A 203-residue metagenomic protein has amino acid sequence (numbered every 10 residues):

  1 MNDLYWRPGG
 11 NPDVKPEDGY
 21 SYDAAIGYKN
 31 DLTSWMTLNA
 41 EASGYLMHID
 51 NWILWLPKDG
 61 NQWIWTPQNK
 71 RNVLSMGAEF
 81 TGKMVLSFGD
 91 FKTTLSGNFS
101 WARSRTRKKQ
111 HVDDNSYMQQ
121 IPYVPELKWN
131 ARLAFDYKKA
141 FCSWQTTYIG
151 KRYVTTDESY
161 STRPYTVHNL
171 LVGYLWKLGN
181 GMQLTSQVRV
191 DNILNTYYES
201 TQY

Functional and structural regions predicted by a protein language model:
M1-M47: Structural signature of Gram-negative outer-membrane beta-barrels, strongest in the C-terminal barrel of TonB-dependent
M1-Y5, W52-L56, R105-D113, T156 (+1 more regions): Outer-membrane beta-barrel and related beta-rich outer-membrane complex signature in Gram-negative bacteria
W6-V14, W63-K70, D113-Q120, T155-Y160 (+2 more regions): Extracellular loop and loop/strand-boundary signature of outer-membrane beta-barrel proteins
G10-P12, Y20-A24, A40, M76-F80 (+2 more regions): Hydrophobic, lipid-facing positions within transmembrane beta-strands of outer-membrane proteins
K15-G19, N61, R71-S75, Q120-E126 (+1 more regions): Transmembrane beta-barrel outer-membrane domains
E17, G27-T33, K83-G89, A134-K138 (+2 more regions): Structural signature of outer-membrane beta-barrel channels/translocons
S34-H48, T66-R152: Gram-negative outer-membrane beta-barrel transporters
Y45-D50, W55, Y148-V154, V172-Y203: C-terminal beta-signal and adjacent terminal beta-strands/loops of Gram-negative outer-membrane beta-barrel proteins
